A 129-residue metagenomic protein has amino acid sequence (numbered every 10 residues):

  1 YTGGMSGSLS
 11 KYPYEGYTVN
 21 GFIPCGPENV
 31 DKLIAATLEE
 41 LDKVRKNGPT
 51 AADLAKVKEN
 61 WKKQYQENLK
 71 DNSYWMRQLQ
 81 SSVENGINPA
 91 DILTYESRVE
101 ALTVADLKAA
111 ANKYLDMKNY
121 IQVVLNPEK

Functional and structural regions predicted by a protein language model:
Y1-E100, K118-P127: M16 family metallopeptidases and their MPP-like homologs
A111-K113: Short, exposed beta-strand-loop hairpins at the edges of beta-sheets in extracellular/periplasmic proteins
